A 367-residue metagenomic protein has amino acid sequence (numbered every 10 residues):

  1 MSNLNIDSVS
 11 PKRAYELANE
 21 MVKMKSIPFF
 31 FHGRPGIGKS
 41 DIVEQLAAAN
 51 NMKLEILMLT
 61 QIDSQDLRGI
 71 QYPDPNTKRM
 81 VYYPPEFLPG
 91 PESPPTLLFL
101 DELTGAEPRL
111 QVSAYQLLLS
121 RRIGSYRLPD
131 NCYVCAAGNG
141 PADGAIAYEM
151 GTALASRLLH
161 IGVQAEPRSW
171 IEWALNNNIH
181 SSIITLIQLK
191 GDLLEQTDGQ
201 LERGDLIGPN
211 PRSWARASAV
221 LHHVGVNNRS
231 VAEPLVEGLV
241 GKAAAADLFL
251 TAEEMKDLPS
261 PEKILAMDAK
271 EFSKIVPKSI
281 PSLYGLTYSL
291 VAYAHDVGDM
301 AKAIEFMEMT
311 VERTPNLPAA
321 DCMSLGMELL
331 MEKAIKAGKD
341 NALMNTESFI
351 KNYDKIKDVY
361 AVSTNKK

Functional and structural regions predicted by a protein language model:
M1-K190: AAA+ P-loop NTPase catalytic core and its hallmark functional loops
N5, S10, D74, P84 (+9 more regions): Serine/threonine-rich low-complexity intrinsically disordered regions
D7, D41, D63-D66, D74 (+15 more regions): Acidic-enriched, low-complexity/disordered segments with a strong bias for Aspartate over Glutamate
K12-R13, K23-K25, K39, K53 (+13 more regions): Context-gated lysine
F29-F31, F87, F99, F249 (+3 more regions): Phenylalanine-focused residue identity feature
L88-P89, S93, Q164, N176-I179 (+5 more regions): A generic structural signal for solvent-exposed, polar alpha-helical segments
N177-E328: Alpha-helical lid/collar subdomain of P-loop NTPases
V297-K367: C-terminal non-catalytic accessory extensions
